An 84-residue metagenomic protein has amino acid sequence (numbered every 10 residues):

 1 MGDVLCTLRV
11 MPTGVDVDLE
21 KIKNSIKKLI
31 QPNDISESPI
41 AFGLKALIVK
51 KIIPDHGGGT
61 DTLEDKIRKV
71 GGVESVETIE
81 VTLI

Functional and structural regions predicted by a protein language model:
M1-I84: Long, contiguous binding/interaction regions
